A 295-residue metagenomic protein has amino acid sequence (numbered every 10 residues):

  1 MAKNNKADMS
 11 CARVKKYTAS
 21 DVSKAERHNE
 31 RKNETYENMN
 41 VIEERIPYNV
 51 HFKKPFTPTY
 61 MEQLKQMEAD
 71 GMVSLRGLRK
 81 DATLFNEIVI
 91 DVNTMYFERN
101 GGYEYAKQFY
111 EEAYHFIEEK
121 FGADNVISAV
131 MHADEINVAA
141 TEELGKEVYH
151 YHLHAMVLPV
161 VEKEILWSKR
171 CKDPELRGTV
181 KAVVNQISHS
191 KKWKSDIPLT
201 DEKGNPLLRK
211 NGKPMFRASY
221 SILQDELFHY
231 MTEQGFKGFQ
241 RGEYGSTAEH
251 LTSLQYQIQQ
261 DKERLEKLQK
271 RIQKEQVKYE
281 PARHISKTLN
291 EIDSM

Functional and structural regions predicted by a protein language model:
M1-M295: N-terminal nicking endonuclease/strand-transfer module with a His-rich metal-binding environment and a catalytic Tyr
